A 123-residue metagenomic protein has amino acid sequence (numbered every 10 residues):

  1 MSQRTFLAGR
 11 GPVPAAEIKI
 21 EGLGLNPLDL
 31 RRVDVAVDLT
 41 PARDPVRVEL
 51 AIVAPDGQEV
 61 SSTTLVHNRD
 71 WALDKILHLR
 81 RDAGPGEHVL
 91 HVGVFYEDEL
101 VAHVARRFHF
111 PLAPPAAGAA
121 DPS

Functional and structural regions predicted by a protein language model:
M1-V33, A113-S123: Short, compositionally biased P/S/T/A/G/V-rich stretches that sit at domain boundaries
D34-P41: Short edge beta-strand/loop segments characteristic of extracellular beta-sandwich folds
L50-A51, G86-E97: Short, aromatic- and glycine-rich surface loops/edge beta-strands on solvent-exposed regions
G57, V94-V104: Short acidic/polar inter-strand loop motif in beta-rich domains
S62-T64, A102-F108: Edge beta-strands of extracellular beta-sandwich domains
H67-N68, R107-A113: Short beta-strand edge segments in extracellular beta-sheet folds
R69-L77: Aromatic sugar-binding surface patches on proteins that engage polysaccharides or sugar-phosphate polymers
L79-G86: Surface-exposed, short loops/turns at beta-strand junctions within beta-sandwich domains
